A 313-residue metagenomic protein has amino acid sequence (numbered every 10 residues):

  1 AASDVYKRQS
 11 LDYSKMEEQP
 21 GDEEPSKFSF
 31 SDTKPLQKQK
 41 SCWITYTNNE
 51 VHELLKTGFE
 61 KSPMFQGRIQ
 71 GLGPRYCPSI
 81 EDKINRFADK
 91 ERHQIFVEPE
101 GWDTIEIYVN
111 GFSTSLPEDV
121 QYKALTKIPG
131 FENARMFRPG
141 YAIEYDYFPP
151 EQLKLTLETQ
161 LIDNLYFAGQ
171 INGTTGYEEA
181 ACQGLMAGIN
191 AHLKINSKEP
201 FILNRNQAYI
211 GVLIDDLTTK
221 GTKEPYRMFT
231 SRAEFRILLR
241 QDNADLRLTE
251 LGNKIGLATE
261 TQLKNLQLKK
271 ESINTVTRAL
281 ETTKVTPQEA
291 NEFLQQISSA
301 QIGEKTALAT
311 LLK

Functional and structural regions predicted by a protein language model:
A1-Y6: Short, small-residue-biased leader/transition segments that mark boundaries at the very start of proteins
E23-Q66, E91-Y141: Conserved FAD/dinucleotide-binding core of flavoprotein oxidoreductases
T57-E91: Active-site helix-to-loop segments that bind/position phosphate- or nucleotide-bearing substrates and donors across
Y108-N172, I202-D215: A glycine-rich dinucleotide-binding beta-alpha-beta segment and adjacent secondary-structure elements that constitute
Q170-E178, E234-R236: Glycine-rich phosphate/pyrophosphate-binding beta-alpha loops
A181-F201: Internal hydrophobic alpha-helix adjacent to the cofactor/substrate pocket in enzyme cavities
I214, T218, T222, Y226-G252 (+1 more regions): Mobile "lid/hinge" segments at catalytic clefts and subdomain interfaces of large enzymes
R232, T249-K313: Extended, charge-enriched "interface" segments that sit outside catalytic cores
